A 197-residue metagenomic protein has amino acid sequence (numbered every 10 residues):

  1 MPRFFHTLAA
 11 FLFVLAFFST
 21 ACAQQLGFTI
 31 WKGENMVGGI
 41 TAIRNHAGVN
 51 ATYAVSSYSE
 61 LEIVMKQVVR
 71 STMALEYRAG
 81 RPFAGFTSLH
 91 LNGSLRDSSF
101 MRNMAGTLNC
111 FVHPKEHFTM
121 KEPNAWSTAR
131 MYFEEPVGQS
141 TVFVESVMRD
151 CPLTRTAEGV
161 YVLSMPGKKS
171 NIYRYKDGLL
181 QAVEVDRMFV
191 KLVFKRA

Functional and structural regions predicted by a protein language model:
M1-A9: Bacterial N-terminal signal peptides that target proteins for export
P2, L61-V64, H117, K168: Short, structured coil/loop segments at alpha-helix boundaries
A9-F17: Bacterial N-terminal signal peptides
F18-A23: Sec/Tat signal peptide C-region and signal peptidase I cleavage site
Q24-N103: N-terminal mature ectodomain segment of secretory-pathway/periplasmic proteins
G33, F86-A197: Solvent-exposed helix/loop surface patches that form functional interfaces
